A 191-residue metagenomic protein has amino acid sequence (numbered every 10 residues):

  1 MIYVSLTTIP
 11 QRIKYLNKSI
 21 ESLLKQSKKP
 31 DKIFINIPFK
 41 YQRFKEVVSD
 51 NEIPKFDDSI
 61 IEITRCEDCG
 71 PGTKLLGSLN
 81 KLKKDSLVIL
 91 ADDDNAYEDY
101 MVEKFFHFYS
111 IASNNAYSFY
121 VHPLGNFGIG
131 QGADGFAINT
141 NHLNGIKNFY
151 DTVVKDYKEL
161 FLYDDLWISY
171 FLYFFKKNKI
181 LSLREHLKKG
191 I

Functional and structural regions predicted by a protein language model:
M1, K14-S19, K155-I191: C-terminal catalytic/acceptor-binding lobe
M1-K25, F34: N-proximal low-complexity "stem/linker" segments adjacent to membrane-targeting elements
I2, L24-I35, S59-I61, S86: Short loop->beta transition adjacent to catalytic acidic/histidine clusters or analogous donor-positioning motifs
S19-D31, F39-K40, E52-K55: Short, acidic, metal-binding catalytic loop of nucleotide-sugar glycosyltransferases
N36-S86: Active-site-proximal specificity loops/subdomain of glycosyltransferases
D85-A96: Short beta-strand-to-loop acidic/aromatic patch adjacent to the donor-nucleotide binding site
D99-L124: Conserved donor-nucleotide/metal-binding helix-loop-beta segment in metal-dependent transferases, i.e., the alpha-helix
I129-D151: Conserved nucleotide-sugar donor-binding and metal-coordinating catalytic region shared by glycosyltransferases
